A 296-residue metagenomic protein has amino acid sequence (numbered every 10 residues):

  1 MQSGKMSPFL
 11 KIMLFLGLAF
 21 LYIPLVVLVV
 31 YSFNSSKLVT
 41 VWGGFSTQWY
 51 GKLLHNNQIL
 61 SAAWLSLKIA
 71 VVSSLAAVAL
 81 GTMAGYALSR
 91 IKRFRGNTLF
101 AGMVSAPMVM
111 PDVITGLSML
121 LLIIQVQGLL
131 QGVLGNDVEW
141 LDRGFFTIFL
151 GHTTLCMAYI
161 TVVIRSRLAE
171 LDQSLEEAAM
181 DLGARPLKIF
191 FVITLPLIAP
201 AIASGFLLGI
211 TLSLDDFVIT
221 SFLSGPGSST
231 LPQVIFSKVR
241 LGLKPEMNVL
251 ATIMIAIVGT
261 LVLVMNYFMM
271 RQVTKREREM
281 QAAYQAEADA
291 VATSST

Functional and structural regions predicted by a protein language model:
M1-M6, V72-V104, I124, L263-R271: Transmembrane-helix boundary motif in ABC transporter permease subunits
M1-V27, F100: N-terminal signal-anchor/first transmembrane alpha helix
Q2-F9, Y50-I59, L214-R271, S294-T296: Interhelical loop and adjacent transmembrane-helix boundary motif in polytopic membrane transport permeases
Q2-I12, G96, R165-M180, F190-V192 (+1 more regions): C-terminal transmembrane helix and the adjacent membrane-cytosol boundary/short C-terminal tail of inner/organellar
M13, L18-L25, T154, I160-R167 (+2 more regions): Transmembrane alpha-helices
V26-K37, M119-L121, I160, A201-F236: Non-cytoplasmic
K37-S73, R93, R240-K244: Periplasmic/extracellular loop-to-transmembrane helix junction in inner-membrane transport proteins
L38-G43, T47, K52, V113-T153 (+2 more regions): Membrane-interfacial helix termini and adjacent extracytoplasmic/periplasmic loops of multi-pass transporters
